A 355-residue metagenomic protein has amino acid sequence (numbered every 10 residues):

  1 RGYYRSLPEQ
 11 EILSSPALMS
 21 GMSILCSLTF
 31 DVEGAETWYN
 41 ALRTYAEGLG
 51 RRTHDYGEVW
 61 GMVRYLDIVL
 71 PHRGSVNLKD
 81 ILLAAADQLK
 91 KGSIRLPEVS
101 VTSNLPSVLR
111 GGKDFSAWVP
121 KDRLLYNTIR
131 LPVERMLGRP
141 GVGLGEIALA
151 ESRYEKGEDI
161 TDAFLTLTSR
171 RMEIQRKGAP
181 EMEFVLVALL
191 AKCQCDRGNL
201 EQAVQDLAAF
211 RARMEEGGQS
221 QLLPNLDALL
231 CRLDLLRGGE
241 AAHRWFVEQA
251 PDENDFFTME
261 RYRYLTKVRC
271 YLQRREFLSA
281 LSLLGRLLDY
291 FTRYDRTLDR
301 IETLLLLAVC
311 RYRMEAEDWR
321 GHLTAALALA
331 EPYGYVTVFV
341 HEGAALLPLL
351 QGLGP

Functional and structural regions predicted by a protein language model:
R1-G2, F30-G48, H72-K91, D114-R130 (+5 more regions): Helix-turn-helix repeat elements of alpha-solenoid scaffolds
R1-T29, G34, W38: Extended alpha-helical scaffolding segments used for macromolecular assembly and cargo binding
E11-A17, R51-M62, G92-L109, V133-L149 (+6 more regions): Alpha-solenoid helical repeat architecture
A17-V32, W60-S75, S100-P120, G143-D159 (+5 more regions): Tandem amphipathic alpha-helical repeat scaffolds
L278-G321: Ordered, small/hydrophobic-rich secondary-structure cores
L304-L306, C310-P355: General nucleic-acid-binding
